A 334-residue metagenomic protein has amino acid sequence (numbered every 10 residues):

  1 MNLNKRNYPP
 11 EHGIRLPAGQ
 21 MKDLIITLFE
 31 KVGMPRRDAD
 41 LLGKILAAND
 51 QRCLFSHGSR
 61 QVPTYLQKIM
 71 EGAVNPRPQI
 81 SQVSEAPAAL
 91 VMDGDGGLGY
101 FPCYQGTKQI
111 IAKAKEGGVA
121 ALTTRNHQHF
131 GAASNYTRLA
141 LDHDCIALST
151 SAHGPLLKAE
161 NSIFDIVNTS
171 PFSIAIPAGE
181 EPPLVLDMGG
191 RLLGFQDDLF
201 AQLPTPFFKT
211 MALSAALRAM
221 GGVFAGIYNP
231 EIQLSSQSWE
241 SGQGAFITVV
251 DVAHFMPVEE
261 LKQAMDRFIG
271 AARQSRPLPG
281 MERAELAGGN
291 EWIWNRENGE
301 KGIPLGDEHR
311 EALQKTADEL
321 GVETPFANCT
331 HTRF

Functional and structural regions predicted by a protein language model:
N2-A18, K22-L42, A47, S59-A73: Acidic, glycine/proline-rich low-complexity segments that act as flexible tails and inter-domain linkers
N2-Y8, H12-L16, M21, Q233-F334: Catalytic-core signal marking the mid-to-C-terminal active-site face
L16-Q20, L24, M34-L41, H57-R60 (+10 more regions): Conserved active-site and cofactor/substrate-binding residues in soluble primary-metabolism enzymes
K22, I26, D40-A47, P63-Q67 (+8 more regions): Predominant activation on well-ordered alpha-helical scaffold segments within soluble catalytic domains
I25, F29-G33, D50-L54, L66-A73 (+8 more regions): Structural signal for hydrophobic packing residues in well-ordered secondary-structure cores of soluble enzyme domains
G43, V119-E231: Glycine-rich anion/phosphate-binding loop at the beta-strand->alpha-helix junction
H57-I111: Active-site cofactor/substrate anionic-group-binding motifs, chiefly glycine- and Lys/Arg-rich phosphate-binding loops
V91-D95, A120-R125, I247-A253: Short glycine-rich or small-residue beta-strand-to-loop segments that form or flank ligand, phosphate, metal/Fe-S
